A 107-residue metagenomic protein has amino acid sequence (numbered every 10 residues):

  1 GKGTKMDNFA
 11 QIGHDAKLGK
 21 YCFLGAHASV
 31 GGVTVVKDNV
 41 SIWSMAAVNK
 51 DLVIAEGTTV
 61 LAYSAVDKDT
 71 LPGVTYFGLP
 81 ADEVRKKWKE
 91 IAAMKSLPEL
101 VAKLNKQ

Functional and structural regions predicted by a protein language model:
G1-E83: Structural signal for interior beta-strand "rungs" in well-ordered beta-sheet cores of soluble enzyme domains
D82-Q107: Long, leucine- and charge-enriched amphipathic alpha-helices that form heptad-repeat coiled-coil/leucine-zipper-like
